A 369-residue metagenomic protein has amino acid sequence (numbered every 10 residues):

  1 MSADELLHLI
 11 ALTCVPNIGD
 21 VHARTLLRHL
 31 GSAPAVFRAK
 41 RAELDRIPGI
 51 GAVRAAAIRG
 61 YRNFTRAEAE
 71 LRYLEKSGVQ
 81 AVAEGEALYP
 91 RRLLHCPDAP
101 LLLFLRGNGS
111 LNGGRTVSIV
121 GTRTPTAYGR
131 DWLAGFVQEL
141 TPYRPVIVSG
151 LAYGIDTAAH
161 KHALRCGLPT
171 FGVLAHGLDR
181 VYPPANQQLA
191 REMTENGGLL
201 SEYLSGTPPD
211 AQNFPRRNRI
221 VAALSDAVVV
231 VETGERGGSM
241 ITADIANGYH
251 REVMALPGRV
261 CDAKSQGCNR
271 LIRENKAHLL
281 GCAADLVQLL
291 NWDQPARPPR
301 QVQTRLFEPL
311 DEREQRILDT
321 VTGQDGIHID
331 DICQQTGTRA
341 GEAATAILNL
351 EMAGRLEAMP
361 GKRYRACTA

Functional and structural regions predicted by a protein language model:
M1-E5, E75, A83-A369: Glycine-biased, small-residue-rich flexible motifs in mid-sequence functional cores and linkers
M1-L88, L271, A353-A369: Short, small/acidic-rich helices and loops at N termini and domain boundaries of DNA replication/processing enzymes
